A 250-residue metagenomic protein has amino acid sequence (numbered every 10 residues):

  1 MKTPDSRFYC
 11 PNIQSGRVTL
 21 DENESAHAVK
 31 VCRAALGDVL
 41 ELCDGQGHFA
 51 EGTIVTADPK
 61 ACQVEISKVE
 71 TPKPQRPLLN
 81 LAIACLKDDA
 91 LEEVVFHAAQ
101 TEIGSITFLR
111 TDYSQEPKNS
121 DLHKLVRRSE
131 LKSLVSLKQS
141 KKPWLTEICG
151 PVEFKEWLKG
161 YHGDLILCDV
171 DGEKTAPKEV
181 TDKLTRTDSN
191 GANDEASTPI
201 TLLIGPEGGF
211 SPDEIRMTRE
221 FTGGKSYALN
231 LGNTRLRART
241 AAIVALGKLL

Functional and structural regions predicted by a protein language model:
M1-P72: N-terminal positively charged helical leader segments and presequences
V64, L145-C149, A228: Generic structural signal for residues in well-ordered beta-strands
P72-L167: RNA substrate-binding interface of SAM-dependent RNA methyltransferases
D171-T175, E207-S211, R235-L236: Short Gly/Pro-enriched loop/turn and capping motifs at secondary-structure junctions
K178-T198, E220-G224: Intrinsically disordered, low-complexity terminal tails and inter-domain linkers enriched for S/T/G/P/D/E
P199-M217: A C-terminal functional module that forms or caps the active site or interfaces directly with catalytic machinery
P212-L250: Structured adenosyl-cofactor binding patch, chiefly the S-adenosyl-L-methionine
